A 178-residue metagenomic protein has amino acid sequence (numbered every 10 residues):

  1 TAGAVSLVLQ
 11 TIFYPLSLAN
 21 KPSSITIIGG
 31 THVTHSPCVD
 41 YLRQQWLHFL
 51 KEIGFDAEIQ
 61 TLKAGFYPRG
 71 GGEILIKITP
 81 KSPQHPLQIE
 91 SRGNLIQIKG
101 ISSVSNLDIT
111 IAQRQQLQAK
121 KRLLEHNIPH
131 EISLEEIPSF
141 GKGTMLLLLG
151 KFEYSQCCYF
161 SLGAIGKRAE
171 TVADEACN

Functional and structural regions predicted by a protein language model:
T1-A2, L18, T26, Q45 (+2 more regions): Phosphate/diphosphate-binding glycine-rich loops and adjacent basic-rich segments that engage nucleotide
T1-L9, P15, P22: N-terminal core-entry segment
G3, T34-P37: Alpha-helix capping and helix-loop boundary segments enriched in small/acidic/polar residues
T26-G29, T34-H35: A glycine-rich phosphate/pyrophosphate-binding beta-strand-loop-alpha-helix module
T34, T61-L75, S133-G143: Beta-rich nucleic-acid/ligand-interaction surfaces
H35, S91-N178: Conserved mixed alpha/beta catalytic, RNA-binding, or beta-rich assembly cores of soluble enzyme, regulatory
P37-W46: A gly/ser-rich beta-alpha-beta helix-loop segment of oxidoreductase catalytic cores
